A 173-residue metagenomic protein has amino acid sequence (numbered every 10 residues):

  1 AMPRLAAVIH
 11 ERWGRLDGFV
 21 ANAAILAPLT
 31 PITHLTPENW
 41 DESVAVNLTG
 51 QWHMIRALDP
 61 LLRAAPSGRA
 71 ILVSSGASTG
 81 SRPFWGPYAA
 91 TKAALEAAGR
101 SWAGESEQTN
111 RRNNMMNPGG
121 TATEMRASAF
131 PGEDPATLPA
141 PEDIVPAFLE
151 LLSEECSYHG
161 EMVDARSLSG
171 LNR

Functional and structural regions predicted by a protein language model:
A1-G14, L58: Conserved amphipathic alpha-helix within the SDR
N22-P28: Conserved NAD(P)H cofactor-binding loop of Rossmann-fold oxidoreductase domains
I25, R63, G68-A94, G99-Q108 (+1 more regions): Catalytic loop of short-chain dehydrogenase/reductase
T30-I32, N39-D41: Substrate-binding pocket helix/loop in short-chain dehydrogenase/reductase
L35, S81-W85, R126: Active-site "substrate specificity/gating" loop of NAD(P)-dependent dehydrogenases, especially the short-chain
I55-R56, R100: A short, exposed helix-loop element centered on a Lys and neighboring polar residues
Q108-R111, M115-M116, T123, G132-R173: C-terminal helical subdomain
